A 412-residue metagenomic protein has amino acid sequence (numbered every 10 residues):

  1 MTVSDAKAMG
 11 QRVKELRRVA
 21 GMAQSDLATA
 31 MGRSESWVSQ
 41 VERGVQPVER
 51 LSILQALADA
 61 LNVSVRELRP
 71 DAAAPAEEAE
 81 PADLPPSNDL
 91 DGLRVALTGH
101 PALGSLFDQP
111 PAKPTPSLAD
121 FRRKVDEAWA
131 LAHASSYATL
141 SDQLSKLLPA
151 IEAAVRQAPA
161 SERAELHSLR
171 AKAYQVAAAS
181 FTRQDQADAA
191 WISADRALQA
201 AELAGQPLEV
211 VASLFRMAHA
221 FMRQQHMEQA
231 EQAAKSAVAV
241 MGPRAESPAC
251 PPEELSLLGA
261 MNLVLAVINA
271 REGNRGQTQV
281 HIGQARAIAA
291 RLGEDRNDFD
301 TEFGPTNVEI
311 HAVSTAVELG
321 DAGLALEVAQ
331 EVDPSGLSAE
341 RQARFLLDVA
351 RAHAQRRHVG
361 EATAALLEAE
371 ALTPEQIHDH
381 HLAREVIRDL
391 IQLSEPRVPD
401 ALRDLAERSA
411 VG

Functional and structural regions predicted by a protein language model:
M1-A20: A short, Lys/Arg-rich alpha-helix, primarily the initiator
V13, Q24-A28, V38-V41, L68: Conserved hydrophobic/aromatic packing and binding residues within compact polymer-binding modules
R17, A28, A58: The alpha-helix within a helix-turn-helix
A23, S34-W37, R50, S64: Short coil turns linking two alpha-helices in DNA-binding domains
G32, S52-E67: DNA major-groove recognition helix of helix-turn-helix/homeodomain DNA-binding modules
G32-V48, A73: Recognition helix of helix-turn-helix/homeodomain-like DNA-binding domains that insert into the DNA major groove
N62-E77, V308: Short C-terminal boundary/hinge segments that cap the last helix of small helical domains
K113-G412: Conserved binding/catalytic microenvironments
